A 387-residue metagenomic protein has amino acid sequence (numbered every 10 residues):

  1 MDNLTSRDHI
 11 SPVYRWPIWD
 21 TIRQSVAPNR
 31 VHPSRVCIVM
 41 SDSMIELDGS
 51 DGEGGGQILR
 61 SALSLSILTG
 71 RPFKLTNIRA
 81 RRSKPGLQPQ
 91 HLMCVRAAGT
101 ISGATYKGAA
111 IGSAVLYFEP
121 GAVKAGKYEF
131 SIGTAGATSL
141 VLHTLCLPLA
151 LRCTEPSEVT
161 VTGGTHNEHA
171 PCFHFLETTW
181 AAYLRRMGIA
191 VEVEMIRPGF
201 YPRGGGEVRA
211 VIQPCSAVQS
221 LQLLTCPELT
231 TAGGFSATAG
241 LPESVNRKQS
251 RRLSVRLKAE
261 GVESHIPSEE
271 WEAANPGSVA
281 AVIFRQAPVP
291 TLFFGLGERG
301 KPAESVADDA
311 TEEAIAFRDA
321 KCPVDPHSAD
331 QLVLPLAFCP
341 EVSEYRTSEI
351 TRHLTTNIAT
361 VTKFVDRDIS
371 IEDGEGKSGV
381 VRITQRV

Functional and structural regions predicted by a protein language model:
W16-W19: Tryptophan (W) side chains
S43-T69: N-terminal basic/disordered segments at the start of proteins
L92-E192, R209: A generic, well-ordered mixed alpha/beta core segment in the N-terminal half of proteins
T105-A109, P156-S157, G188-P198, L257-N275 (+3 more regions): Flexible, glycine/charged-enriched surface loops at secondary-structure junctions
E119, V123-A125, S131-T138, L151 (+3 more regions): Phosphate/diphosphate-binding glycine-rich loops and adjacent basic-rich segments that engage nucleotide
N167, T225-P326, E344: Conserved mixed alpha/beta catalytic, RNA-binding, or beta-rich assembly cores of soluble enzyme, regulatory
A307-F364: C-terminal hydrophobic structural anchor segments that stabilize assembly/packing rather than catalytic chemistry
T347-V387: C-terminal functional modules
